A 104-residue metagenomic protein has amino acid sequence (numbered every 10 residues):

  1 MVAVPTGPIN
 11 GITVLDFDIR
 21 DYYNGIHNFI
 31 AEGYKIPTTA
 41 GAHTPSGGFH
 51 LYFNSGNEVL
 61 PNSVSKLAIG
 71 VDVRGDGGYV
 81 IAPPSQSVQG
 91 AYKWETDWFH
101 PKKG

Functional and structural regions predicted by a protein language model:
V4-G33, F53-G104: DNA replication initiation modules
Y34-A42: Short secondary-structure junctions
T44-P45, S87: Acidic surface patches and DE-rich sequence motifs
S46-Y52: Beta-rich nucleic-acid/ligand-interaction surfaces
